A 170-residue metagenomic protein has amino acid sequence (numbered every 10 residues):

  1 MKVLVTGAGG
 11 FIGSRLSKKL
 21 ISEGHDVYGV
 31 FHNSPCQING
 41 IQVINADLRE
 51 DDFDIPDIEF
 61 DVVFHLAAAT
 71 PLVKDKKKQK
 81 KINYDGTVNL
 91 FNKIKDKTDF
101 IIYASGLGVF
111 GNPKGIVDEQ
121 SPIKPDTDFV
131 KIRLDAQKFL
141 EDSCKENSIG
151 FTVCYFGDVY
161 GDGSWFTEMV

Functional and structural regions predicted by a protein language model:
V3-E23: N-terminal Rossmann NAD(P)H-binding glycine-rich loop of SDR-like oxidoreductase domains
V30-P35, L48: N-terminal Rossmann-fold cofactor-binding loop
N45-D85, N89, K93: NAD(P)H-binding glycine-rich loop region in Rossmannoid oxidoreductase-like domains and their noncatalytic homologs
L72-Q79, N112-G115, W165: Conserved catalytic-core motifs of eukaryotic protein kinase domains, centered on the activation segment
V88-F129: Conserved Rossmann-fold NAD(P)-dependent oxidoreductase catalytic core, especially the SDR/UDP-sugar
T127-T152: Active-site Tyr-X1-5-Lys
K145-V170: NAD(P)-dependent short-chain dehydrogenase/reductase
